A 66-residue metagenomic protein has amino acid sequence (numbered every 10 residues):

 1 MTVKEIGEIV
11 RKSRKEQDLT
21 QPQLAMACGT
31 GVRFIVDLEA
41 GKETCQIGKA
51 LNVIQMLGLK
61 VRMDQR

Functional and structural regions predicted by a protein language model:
M1-E5: A detector for short, charged/polar N-terminal pre-domain segments
E8-Q23, A27: Short basic helix-loop element that most often maps to the first helix and adjoining turn of HTH DNA-binding modules
I9, F34-D37, A50-V53: Residue-level recognition of specific faces of alpha-helices
G29-E43: Recognition helix of helix-turn-helix/homeodomain-like DNA-binding domains that insert into the DNA major groove
A40, Q65-R66: Short, conserved catalytic or interaction motifs in soluble domains
G48-D64: DNA major-groove recognition helix of helix-turn-helix/homeodomain DNA-binding modules
